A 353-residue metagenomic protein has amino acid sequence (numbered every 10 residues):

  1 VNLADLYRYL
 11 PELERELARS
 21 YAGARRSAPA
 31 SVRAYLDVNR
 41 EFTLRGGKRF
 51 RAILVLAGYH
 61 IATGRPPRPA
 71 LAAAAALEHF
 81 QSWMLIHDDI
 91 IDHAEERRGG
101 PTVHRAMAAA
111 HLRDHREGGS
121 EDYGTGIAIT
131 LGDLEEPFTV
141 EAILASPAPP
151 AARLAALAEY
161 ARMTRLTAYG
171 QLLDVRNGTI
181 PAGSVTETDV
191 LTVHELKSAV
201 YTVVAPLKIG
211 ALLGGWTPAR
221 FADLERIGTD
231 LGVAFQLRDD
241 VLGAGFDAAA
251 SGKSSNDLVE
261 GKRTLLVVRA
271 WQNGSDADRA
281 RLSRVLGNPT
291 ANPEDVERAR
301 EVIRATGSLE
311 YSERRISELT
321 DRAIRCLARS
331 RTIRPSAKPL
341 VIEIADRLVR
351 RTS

Functional and structural regions predicted by a protein language model:
V1-S353: All-alpha prenyltransferase/terpene-synthase fold signal
